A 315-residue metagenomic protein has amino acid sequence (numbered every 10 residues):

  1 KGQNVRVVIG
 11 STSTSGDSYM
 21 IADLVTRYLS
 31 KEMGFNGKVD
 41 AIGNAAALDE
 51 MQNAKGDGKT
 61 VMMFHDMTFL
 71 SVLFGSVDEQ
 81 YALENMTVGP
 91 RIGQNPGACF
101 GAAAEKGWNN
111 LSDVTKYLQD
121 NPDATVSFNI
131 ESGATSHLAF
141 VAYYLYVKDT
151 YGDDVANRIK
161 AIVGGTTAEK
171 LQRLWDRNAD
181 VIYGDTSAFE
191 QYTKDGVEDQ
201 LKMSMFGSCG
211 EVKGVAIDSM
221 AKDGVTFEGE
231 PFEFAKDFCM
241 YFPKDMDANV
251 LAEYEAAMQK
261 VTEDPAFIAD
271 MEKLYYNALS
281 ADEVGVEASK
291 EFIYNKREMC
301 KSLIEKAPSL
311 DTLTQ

Functional and structural regions predicted by a protein language model:
Q3-V8, R27-N36, N53-G58, L73-E169 (+1 more regions): Hinge/capping helix and adjacent helix->loop/strand transition within the periplasmic-binding protein
G10-S18, A41-A45, T166: Gly/Ser-rich catalytic serine loop of serine hydrolases
T14-S15, D66-L70, P96-G97, K106-G107 (+4 more regions): Solvent-exposed loop/turn segments at secondary-structure junctions within structured extracellular/periplasmic domains
I21, V25, A41-L48, G58-V72 (+2 more regions): Ligand-binding clamshell of periplasmic/extracellular solute-binding protein-like
F35, N53-F64, P122-V126, L174-G184 (+2 more regions): Alpha-to-beta junction loops
M51, N129-D218: Ligand-binding pocket segment of bilobal, Venus flytrap-like solute-binding proteins
F189-E263, N295-E298, S302, K306 (+1 more regions): C-terminal lobe and pocket-closing loops of periplasmic/extracytoplasmic Venus-flytrap solute-binding proteins
S208-K213, Q259-E291: Mature extracytoplasmic/periplasmic domains
